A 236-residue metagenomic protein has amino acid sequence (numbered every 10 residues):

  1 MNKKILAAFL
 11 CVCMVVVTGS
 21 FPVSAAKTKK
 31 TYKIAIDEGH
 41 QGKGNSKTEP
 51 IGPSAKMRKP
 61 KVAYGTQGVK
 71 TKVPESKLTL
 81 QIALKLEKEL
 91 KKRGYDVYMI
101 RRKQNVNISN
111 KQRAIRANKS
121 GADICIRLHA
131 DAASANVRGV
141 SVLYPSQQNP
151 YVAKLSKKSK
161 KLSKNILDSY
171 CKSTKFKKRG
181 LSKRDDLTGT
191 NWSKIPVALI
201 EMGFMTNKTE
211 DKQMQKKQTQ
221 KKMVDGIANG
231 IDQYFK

Functional and structural regions predicted by a protein language model:
M1-K236: Catalytic-site microenvironment of enzymes that process N-acetyl-hexosamine-containing cell-wall polysaccharides
